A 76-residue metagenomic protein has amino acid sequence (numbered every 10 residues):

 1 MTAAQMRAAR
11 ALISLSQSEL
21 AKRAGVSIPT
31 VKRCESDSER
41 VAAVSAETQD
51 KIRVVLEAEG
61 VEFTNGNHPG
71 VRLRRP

Functional and structural regions predicted by a protein language model:
M6-E19: Short basic helix-loop element that most often maps to the first helix and adjoining turn of HTH DNA-binding modules
A9, R23, C34: Residues in the recognition helix of alpha-helical DNA-binding motifs
E19, T30, T48: Residues in the helix-turn-helix
V26-V44: Recognition helix of helix-turn-helix/homeodomain-like DNA-binding domains that insert into the DNA major groove
A46-T64: DNA major-groove recognition helix of helix-turn-helix/homeodomain DNA-binding modules
V61-P76: Helix-turn-helix/homeodomain-like alpha-helical modules used for DNA recognition and transcription-factor dimerization
